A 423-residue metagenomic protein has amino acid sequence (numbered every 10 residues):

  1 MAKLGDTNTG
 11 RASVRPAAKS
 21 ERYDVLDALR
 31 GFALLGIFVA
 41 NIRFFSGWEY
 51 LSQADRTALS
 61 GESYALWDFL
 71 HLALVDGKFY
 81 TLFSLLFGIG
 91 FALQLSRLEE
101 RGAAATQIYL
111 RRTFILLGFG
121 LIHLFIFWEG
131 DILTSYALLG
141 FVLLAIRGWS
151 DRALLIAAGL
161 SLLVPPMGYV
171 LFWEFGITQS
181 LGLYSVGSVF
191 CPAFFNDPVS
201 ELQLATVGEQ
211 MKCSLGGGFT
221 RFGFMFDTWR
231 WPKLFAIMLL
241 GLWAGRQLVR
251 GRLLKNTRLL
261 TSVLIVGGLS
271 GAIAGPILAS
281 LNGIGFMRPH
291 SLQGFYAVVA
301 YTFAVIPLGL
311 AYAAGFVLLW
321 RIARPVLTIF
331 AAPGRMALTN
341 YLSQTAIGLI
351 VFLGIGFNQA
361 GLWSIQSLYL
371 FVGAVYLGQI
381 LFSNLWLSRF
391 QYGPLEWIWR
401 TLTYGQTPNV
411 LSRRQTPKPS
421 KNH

Functional and structural regions predicted by a protein language model:
A2-N8, R324, W363-H423: C-terminal "closing" transmembrane helix and its immediate cytosolic amphipathic cap in multi-pass membrane proteins
A2-Q94: N-terminal signal-anchor module of multipass membrane proteins
E21-A33, T261-L264, L319-I347, Q391-T403: Functional transmembrane helices that form membrane-embedded active or gating regions
D24-S52, Y80-L86, G90, I115-F127 (+2 more regions): Kinked, hydrophobic transmembrane alpha-helices enriched for aromatic residues and small/kink-inducing positions
E62-K78, V189-D197, G217-R230, S291-V305: Short aromatic-rich membrane-water interface segments that cap or initiate transmembrane helices in multi-pass membrane
T81-S96, I132-A145, R230-R252, A304-R324: Specific transmembrane alpha-helix
L160-L240: Long hydrophobic alpha-helical segments that form multi-pass transmembrane helix bundles in integral membrane proteins
L234, L242, P289-S388: Alpha-helical transmembrane segments of multi-pass integral membrane proteins
